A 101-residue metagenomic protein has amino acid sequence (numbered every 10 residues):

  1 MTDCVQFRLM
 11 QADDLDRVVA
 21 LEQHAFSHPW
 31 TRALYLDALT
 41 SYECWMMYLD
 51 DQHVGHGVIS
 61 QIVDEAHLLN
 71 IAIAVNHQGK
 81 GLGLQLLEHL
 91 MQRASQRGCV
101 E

Functional and structural regions predicted by a protein language model:
T2, L9-K80, L84-R97: Acetyl-CoA-dependent GNAT
V100: Short acidic/polar active-site loop segments enriched in Thr and Asp
